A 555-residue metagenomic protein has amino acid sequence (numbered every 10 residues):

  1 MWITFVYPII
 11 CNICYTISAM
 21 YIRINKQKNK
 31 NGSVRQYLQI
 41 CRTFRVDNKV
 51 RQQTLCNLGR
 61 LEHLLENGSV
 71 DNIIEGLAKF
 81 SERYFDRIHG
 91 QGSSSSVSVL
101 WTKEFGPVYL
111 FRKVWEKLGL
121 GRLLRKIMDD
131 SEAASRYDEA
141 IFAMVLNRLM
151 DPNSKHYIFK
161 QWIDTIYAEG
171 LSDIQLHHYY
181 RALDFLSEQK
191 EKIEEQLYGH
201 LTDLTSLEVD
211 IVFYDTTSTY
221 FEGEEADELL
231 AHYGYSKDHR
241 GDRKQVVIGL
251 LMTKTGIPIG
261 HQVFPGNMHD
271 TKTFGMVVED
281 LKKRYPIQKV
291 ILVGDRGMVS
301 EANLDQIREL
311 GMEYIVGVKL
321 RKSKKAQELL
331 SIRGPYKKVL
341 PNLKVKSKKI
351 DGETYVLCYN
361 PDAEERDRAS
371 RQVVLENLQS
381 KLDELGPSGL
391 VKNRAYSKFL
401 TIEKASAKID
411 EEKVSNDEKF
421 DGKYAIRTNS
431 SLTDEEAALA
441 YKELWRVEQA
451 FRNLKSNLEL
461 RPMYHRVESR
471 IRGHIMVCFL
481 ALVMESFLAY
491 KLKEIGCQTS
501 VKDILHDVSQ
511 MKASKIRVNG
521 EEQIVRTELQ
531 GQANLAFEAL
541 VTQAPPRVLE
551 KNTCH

Functional and structural regions predicted by a protein language model:
M1-H232, D242, G249-Q262, N267 (+4 more regions): Dynamic "connector" segments at or just before major functional cores
I40, I158, F213-D215, G256 (+5 more regions): Conserved structural-core and active-site-/substrate-pathway-adjacent residues in large, well-folded domains of enzymes
V46-D47, Y167-S172, Q189-K190, T205 (+5 more regions): Secondary-structure transition/capping motifs at alpha-helix termini and the adjoining loop/turn into the next element
G59, V467-L488: Basic, amphipathic alpha-helical segments enriched in Lys/Arg and hydrophobic/aromatic residues
Q245-V246, T253, V263, L310-A440 (+2 more regions): An anionic, glycine-rich sequence signature occurring as long contiguous blocks
Q262-R284: Active-site beta-loop-alpha junctions of metal-dependent nucleic acid enzymes, especially the RNase H-like/DDE
H269, V293-A302, L320-K322, R470-I471: Acidic, metal-coordinating catalytic cores used for nucleic-acid/nucleotide bond scission and strand-transfer chemistry
A437-Y464: Short amphipathic alpha-helical "interface-anchor" segments enriched in bulky aromatics
